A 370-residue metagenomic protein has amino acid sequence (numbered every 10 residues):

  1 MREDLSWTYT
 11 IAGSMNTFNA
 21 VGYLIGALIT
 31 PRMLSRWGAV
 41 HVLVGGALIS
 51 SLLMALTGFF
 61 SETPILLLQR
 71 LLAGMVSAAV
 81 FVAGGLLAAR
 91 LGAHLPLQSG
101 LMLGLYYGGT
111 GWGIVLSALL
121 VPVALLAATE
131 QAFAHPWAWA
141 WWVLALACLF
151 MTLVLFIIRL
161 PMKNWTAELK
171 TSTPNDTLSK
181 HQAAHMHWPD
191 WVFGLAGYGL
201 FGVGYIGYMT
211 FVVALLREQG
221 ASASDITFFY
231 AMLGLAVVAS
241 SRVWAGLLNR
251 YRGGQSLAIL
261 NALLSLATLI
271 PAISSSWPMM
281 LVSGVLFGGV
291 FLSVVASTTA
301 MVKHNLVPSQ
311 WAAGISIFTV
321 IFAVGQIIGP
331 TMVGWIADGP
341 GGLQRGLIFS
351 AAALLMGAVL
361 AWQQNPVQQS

Functional and structural regions predicted by a protein language model:
S6, G38, F59-P64, R252 (+1 more regions): Helix-breaking motifs and short loop linkers at transmembrane-helix boundaries and internal kinks in secondary membrane
I25-S61: Conserved MFS/SLC helix-loop-helix module at the cytosolic interface between two early adjacent transmembrane helices
G26-A39, S240-R252, A337-D338: Helix-to-loop junctions at the C-terminal end of transmembrane segments in multipass secondary transporters
L53, P64-L72, P278-L286: Paired small-residue
Q69-G109: Cytoplasmic helix-loop-helix junction between adjacent transmembrane helices in 12-TM secondary transporters
P122, A145-T171, L360-Q364: C-terminal membrane-cytosol helix-exit motif in multi-pass small-molecule transporters
D190-A231, V237-V238: Extracytoplasmic gate region of multi-pass secondary transporters
N305-P340: A late C-terminal transmembrane helix in Major Facilitator Superfamily
